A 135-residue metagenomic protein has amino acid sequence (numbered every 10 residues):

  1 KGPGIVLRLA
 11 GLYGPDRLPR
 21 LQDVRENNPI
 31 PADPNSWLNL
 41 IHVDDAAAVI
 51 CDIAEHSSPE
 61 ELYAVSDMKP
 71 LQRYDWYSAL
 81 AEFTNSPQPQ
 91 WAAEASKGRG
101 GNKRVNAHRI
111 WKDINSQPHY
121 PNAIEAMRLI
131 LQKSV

Functional and structural regions predicted by a protein language model:
K1-G4, N115: A structural motif corresponding to the C-terminal end of an alpha-helix and its immediate exit/capping segment
G4-I5, E60: Hydrophobic anchor at the start of a short beta-strand that flanks the dinucleotide cofactor-binding loop
V6-L12, R17-Q22, P31-A54: Substrate-positioning beta->alpha
P19-V24, S78-L80, H119-Y120: Short, glycine/charged-enriched secondary-structure capping and boundary segments
L21-D33, S86-W91: A short C-terminal helix-loop "cap" of Rossmann-like NAD(P)-dependent dehydrogenase/epimerase domains
L38-I41, L71, V105, P121: Residue-level signal for the nucleotide or nucleotide-sugar donor/cofactor binding architecture
A47-K97, G101: Mid/C-terminal beta-alpha module of Rossmann-like enzyme folds, strongest in SDR-family dehydrogenases/epimerases
K97-V135: C-terminal amphipathic/interface module of NAD(P)-dependent oxidoreductases and related NAD-binding regulators
